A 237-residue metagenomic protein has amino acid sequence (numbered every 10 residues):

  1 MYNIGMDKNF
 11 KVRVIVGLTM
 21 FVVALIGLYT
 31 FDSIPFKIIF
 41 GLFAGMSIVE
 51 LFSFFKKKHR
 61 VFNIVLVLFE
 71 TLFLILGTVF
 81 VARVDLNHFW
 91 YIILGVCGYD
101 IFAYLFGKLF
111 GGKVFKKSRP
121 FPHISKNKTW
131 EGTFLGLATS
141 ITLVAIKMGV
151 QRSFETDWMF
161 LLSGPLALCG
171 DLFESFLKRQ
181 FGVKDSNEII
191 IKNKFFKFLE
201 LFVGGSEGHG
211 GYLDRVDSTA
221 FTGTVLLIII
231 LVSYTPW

Functional and structural regions predicted by a protein language model:
M1-L18, G27, V49-V225: Interhelical loop and helix-boundary elements at the membrane-water interface of polytopic inner-membrane proteins
M20, G41-A44, T222: Hydrophobic core segments of transmembrane alpha-helices in multi-pass, intramembrane catalytic enzymes
A24-K37, F54: Short, hydrophobic transmembrane alpha-helix segments
I34, S153, K192, T235-P236: Juxtamembrane helix-loop transition sites at the ends of transmembrane segments in multi-pass membrane proteins
I34-L51: Loop-to-helix transition at the N-terminal end of transmembrane alpha-helices
I228-W237: Juxtamembrane boundary at the C-terminal end of a transmembrane helix
